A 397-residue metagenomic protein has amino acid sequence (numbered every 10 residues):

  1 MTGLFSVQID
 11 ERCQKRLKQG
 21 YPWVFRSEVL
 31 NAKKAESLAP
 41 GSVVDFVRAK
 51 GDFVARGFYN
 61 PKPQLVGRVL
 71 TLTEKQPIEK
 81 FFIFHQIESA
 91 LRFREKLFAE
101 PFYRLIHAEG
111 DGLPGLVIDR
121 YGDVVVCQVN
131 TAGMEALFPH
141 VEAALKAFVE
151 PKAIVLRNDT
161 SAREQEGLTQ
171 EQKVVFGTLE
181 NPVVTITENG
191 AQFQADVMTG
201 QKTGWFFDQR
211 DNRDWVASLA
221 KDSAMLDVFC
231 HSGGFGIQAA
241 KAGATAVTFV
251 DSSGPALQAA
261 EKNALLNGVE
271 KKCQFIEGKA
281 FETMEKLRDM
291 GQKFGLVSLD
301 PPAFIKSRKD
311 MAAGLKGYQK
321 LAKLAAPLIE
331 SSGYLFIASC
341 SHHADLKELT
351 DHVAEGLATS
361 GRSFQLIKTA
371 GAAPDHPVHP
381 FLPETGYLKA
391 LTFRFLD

Functional and structural regions predicted by a protein language model:
M1-R120: Non-catalytic accessory regions of SAM-dependent methyltransferases
I106-D119, E135-W205, D214: Non-catalytic substrate-recognition/targeting regions of SAM-dependent transferases
D222-H231: Conserved class I S-adenosyl-L-methionine
S232-T245: Conserved SAM-binding loop of SAM-dependent methyltransferases across substrates and taxa, primarily the Class I
A246-D251: Conserved SAM-binding motif I beta-strand of class I
S253-S298: S-adenosyl-L-methionine
F294-L324: Mobile active-site "lid"/loop adjacent to the S-adenosyl-L-methionine
K320, Y334-D397: C-terminal catalytic and target-recognition region of SAM-dependent MTase-like enzymes, primarily methyltransferases
